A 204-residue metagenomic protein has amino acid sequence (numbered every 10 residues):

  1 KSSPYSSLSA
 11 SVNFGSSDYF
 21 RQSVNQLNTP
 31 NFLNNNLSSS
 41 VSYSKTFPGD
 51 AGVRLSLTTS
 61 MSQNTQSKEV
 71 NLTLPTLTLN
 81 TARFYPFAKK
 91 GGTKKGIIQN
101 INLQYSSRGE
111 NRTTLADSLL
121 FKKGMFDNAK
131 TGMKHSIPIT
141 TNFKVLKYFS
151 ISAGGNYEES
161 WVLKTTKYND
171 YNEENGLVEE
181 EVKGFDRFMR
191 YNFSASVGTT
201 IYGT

Functional and structural regions predicted by a protein language model:
K1-T204: Outer-membrane beta-barrel proteins and related beta-barrel translocases across Gram-negative bacteria
